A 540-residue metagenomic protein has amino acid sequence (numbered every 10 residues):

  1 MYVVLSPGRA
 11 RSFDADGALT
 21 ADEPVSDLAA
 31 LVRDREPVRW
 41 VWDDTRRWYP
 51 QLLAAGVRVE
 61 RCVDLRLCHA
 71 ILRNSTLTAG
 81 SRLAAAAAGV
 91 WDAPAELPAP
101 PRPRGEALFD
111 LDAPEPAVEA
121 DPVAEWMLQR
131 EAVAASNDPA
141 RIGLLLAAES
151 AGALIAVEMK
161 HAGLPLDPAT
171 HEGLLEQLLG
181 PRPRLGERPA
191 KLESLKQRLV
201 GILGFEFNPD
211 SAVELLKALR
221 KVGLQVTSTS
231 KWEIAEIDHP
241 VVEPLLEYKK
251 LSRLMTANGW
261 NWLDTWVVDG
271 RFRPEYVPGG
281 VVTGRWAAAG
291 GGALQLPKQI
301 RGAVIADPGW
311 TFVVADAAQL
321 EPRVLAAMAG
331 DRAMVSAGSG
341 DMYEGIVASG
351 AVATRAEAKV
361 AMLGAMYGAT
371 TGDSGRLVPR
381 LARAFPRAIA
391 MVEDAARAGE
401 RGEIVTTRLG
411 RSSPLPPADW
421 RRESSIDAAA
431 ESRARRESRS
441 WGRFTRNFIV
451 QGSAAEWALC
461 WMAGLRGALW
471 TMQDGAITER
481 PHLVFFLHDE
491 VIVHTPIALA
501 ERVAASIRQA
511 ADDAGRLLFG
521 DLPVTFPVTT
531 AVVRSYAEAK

Functional and structural regions predicted by a protein language model:
M1-A85: Conserved RNase H-like, two-metal-ion catalytic cores of nucleic-acid enzymes
M1-G17, R104, L108-A117, D121-L296 (+7 more regions): Conserved "right-hand" nucleotidyltransferase catalytic core of DNA-directed polymerases
P37-W48, E206-N208, D316, G372 (+3 more regions): Short glycine-rich phosphate-binding loop at a beta-alpha junction
L65-I142, G152-H161, A212-V213, R220 (+3 more regions): Helical catalytic core of nucleic-acid polymerases
P122-E125, R443-R466: Conserved pre-motif C helix in the palm subdomain of viral-like polymerases
P183-E187, E193-D238, A369-L377, R383-R443 (+3 more regions): C-terminal polymerase-core module
G259-D264, V281, G291, I300 (+3 more regions): Short, contiguous acidic/charged loop-to-helix segments that flank catalytic cores in large enzymes
G284, D316, M362, A458 (+4 more regions): Hydrophobic, well-ordered secondary-structure elements that form the walls of internal hydrophobic environments
